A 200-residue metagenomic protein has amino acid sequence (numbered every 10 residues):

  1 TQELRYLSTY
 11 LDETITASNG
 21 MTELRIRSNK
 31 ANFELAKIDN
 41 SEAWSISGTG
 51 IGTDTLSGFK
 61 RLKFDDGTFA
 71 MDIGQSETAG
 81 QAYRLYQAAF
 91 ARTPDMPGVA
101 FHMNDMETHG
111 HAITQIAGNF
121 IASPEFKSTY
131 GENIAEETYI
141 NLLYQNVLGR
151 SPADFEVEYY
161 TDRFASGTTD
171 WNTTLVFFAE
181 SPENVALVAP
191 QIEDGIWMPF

Functional and structural regions predicted by a protein language model:
Q2-E3, D12-G52, F64-Q75, S123-E132: GD-rich hexapeptide-repeat beta-solenoids
L7-Y10, E42, Q87-A88: Short, solvent-exposed loop/edge segments of extracellular or virion-exposed proteins
D54-L56: Periplasmic N-terminal gating module of Gram-negative TonB-dependent outer-membrane receptors
K60-F200: Substrate/cofactor-recognition hotspot
